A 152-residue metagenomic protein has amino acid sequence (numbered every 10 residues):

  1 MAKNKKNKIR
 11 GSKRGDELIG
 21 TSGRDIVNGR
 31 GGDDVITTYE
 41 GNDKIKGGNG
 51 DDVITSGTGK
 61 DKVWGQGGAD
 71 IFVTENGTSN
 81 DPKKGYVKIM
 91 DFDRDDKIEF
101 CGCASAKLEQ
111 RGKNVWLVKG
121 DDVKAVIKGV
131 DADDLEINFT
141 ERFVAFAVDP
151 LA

Functional and structural regions predicted by a protein language model:
M1-N7, A104, E109-A152: Low-complexity acidic/polar repeat-biased segments
R10, G15-S105, Q110: Acidic, glycine-rich calcium-binding repeat modules characteristic of RTX/beta-roll and related beta-solenoid repeat
